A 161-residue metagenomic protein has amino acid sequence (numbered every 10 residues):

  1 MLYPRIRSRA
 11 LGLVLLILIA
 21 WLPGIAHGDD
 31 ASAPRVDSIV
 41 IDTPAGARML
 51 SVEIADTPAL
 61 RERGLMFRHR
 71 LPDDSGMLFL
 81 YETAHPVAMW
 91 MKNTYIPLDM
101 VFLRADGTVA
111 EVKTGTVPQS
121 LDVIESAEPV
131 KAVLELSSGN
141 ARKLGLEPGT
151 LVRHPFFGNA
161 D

Functional and structural regions predicted by a protein language model:
M1-Y3, W21, D42, A55: A general, composition-driven signal for non-globular sequence regions
L2-L13: Bacterial N-terminal signal peptides that target proteins for export
G12-P23: Bacterial N-terminal signal peptides
G24-G28: Sec/Tat signal peptide C-region and signal peptidase I cleavage site
D29-D161: Compact, glycine-rich, soluble single-domain proteins
